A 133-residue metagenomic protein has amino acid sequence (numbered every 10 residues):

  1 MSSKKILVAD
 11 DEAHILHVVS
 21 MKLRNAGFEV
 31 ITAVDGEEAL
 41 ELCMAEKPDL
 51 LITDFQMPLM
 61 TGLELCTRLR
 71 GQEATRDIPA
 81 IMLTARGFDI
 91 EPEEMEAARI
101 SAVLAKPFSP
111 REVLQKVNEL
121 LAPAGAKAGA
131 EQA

Functional and structural regions predicted by a protein language model:
H17-N25: Charged docking surfaces used in two-component/phosphorelay signaling
T32-L50: Acidic, metal-coordinating helix/loop segments flanking the phosphotransfer/catalytic sites of two-component signaling
K47-D49, A74-P79: His-Asp phosphorelay/catalytic-motif detector in bacterial-type signaling
I52-D54: Active-site T/S-Asp motif of two-component receiver
M57: Receiver (REC) domain active-site loop signature in two-component systems and cognate sites in sensor histidine kinases
F108-V117: C-terminal output helix
